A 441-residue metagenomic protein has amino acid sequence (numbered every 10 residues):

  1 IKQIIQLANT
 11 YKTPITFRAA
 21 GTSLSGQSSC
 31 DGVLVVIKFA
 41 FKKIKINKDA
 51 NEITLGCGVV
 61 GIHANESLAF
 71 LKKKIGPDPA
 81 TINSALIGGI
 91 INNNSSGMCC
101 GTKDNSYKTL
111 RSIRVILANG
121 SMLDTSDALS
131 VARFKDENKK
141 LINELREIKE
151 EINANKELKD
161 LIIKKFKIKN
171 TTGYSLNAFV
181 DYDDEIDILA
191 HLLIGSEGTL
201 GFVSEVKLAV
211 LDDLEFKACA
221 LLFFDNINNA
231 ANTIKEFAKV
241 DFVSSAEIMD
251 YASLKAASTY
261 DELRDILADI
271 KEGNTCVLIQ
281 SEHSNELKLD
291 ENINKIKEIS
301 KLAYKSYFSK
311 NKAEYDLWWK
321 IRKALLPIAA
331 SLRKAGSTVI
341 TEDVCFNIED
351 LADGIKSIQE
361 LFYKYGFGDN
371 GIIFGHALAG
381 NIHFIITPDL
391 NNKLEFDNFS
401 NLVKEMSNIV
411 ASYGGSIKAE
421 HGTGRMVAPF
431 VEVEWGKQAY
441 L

Functional and structural regions predicted by a protein language model:
I1-F41, L55, I75-G76, Y365 (+2 more regions): Glycine-rich N-terminal segment of FAD-binding domains in flavoprotein oxidoreductases, spanning the beta-loop-helix
I1-I15, I37-P79, S95-E147, D212-D225 (+2 more regions): N-terminal glycine-rich flavin-associated loop
L24-S25, L68-L117, L161, K165-L189 (+1 more regions): A gly/ser-rich beta-alpha-beta helix-loop segment of oxidoreductase catalytic cores
D31-L34, I293, F399-V403, A439-Y440: Amphipathic alpha-helical segments in well-structured domains
L129-I186: Phosphate/pyrophosphate- and phosphate-bearing ligand-binding catalytic cores of soluble enzymes
A178-I186, A190-N401, S407-I409, Y413-S416 (+1 more regions): C-terminal substrate-recognition/cap domain of FAD-linked oxidoreductases
I328, L332-A335, P429-L441: Activity-critical C-terminal alpha-helical subdomain
Y413-K418, G424, V433-L441: Contiguous mid-protein beta-loop-alpha structural module that forms a pocket-lining wall or clamp of enzyme active
